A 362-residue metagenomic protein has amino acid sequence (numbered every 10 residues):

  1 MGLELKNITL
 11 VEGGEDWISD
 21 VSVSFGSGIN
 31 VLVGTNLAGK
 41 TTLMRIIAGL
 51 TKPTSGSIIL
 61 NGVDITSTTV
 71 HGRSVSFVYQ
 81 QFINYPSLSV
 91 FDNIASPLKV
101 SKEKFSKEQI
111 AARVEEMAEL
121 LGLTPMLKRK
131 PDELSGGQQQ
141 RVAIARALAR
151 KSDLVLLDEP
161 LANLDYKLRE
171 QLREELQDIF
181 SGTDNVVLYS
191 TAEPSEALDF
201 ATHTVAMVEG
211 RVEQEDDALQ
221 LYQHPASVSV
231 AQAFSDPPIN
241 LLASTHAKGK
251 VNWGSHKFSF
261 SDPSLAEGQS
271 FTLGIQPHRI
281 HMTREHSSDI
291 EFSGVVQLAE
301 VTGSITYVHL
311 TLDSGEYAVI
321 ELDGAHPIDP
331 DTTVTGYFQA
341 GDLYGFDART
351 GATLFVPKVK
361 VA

Functional and structural regions predicted by a protein language model:
M1-L5, T9-D20, S67-T69: A short, flexible loop at the N-terminus of ABC-type nucleotide-binding domains that lies
V33-T35: The feature captures the beta-strand-to-loop junction immediately N-terminal to the Walker
T41-M44, V142: ABC ATPase nucleotide-binding domain helices that frame the ATP-binding cleft
A48: Helix-to-loop junction immediately C-terminal to a conserved catalytic motif
T54-S57, E209: Conserved coupling/switch loops of ABC nucleotide-binding domains, chiefly the family-specific signature
G56-D64: Conserved ABC transporter NBD signature motif
S74, S89-S229: ABC ATPase nucleotide-binding domains
G254-A299, P327-A362: Glycine/charge-rich catalytic "coupling/switch" loops of P-loop NTPases
